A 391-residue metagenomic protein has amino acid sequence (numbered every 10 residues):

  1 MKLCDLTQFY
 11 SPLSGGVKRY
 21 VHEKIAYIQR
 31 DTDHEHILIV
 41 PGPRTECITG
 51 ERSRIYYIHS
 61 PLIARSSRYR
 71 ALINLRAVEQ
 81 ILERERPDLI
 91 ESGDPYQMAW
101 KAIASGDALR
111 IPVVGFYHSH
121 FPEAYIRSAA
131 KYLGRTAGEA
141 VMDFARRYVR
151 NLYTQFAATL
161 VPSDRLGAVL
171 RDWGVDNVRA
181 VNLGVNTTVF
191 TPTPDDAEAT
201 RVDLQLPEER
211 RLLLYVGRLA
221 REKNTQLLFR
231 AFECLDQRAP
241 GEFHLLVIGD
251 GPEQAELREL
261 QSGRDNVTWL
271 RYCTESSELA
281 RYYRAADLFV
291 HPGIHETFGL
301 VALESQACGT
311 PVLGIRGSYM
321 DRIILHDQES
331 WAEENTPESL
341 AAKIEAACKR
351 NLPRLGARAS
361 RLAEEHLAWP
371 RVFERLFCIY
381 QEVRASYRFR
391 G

Functional and structural regions predicted by a protein language model:
M1-E46, G50-E51, Y56-Y57, G391: N-terminal subdomain of nucleotide-sugar transferases
Y153, R281-A286: Short alpha-helical donor nucleotide-sugar binding micro-motif in glycosyltransferases
R165, G184: Carbohydrate-associated surface elements
P207-E233: Conserved donor-binding/catalytic core segment of Leloir-type glycosyltransferases
A255-C273: Nucleotide-activated donor-binding/catalytic signature segment of Leloir-type glycosyltransferases, i.e., the conserved
I294: Aromatic "clamp/platform" in nucleotide-sugar-dependent glycosyltransferases that forms part of the donor/acceptor
P311-G314: Short hydrophobic beta-strand element within catalytic cores of glycosyltransferases and related nucleotide-activated
H326-E338, E345-N351: Conserved acidic donor-binding segment of nucleotide-sugar-dependent glycosyltransferases
